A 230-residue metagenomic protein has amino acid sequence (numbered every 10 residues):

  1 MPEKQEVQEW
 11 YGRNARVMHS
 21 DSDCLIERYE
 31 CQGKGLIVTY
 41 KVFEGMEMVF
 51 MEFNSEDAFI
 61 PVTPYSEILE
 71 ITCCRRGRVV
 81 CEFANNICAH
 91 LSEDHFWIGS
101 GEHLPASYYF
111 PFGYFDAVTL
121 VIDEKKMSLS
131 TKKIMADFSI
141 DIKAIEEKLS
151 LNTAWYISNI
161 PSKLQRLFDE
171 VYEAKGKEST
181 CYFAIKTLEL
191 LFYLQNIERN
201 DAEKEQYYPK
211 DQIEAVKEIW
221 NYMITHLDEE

Functional and structural regions predicted by a protein language model:
M1-Y65: N-terminal low-complexity or simple alpha-helical regulatory segments that function as activation/interaction modules
S20-D23, C31, A58-E67, E173-Y182 (+1 more regions): Generic structural signal for short, solvent-exposed loop/turn connectors between secondary structure elements
C24, C31, C73-C74, C81 (+2 more regions): Generic recognition of cysteine residues
M48-F50, E70, W97: Ordered hydrophobic segments in well-structured contexts
E52, P64-C81, L120-E124: Short, conserved beta-strand element in jelly-roll/cupin
E82, I87-I224: Alpha-helical bundle regulatory/interaction domains
H226-E230: Short helix/strand-capping hinge loops at secondary-structure junctions that flank key functional elements
